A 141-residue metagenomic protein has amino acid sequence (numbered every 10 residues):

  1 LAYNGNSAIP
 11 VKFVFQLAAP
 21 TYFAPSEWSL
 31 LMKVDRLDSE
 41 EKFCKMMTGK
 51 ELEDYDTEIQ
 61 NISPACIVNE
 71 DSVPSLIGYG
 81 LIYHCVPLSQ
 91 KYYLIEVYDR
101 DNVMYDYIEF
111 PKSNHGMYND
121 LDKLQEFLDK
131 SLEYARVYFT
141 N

Functional and structural regions predicted by a protein language model:
L1-M32: Primarily recognizes the serine-hydrolase "nucleophile elbow" in alpha/beta-hydrolase and SGNH/GDSL folds
P25-I67: Mobile cap/lid helix-loop segments that gate and shape the active-site cleft of serine hydrolases
D71, L76-Y79: Short beta-strand/loop motif that positions the catalytic acidic residue of the alpha/beta-hydrolase fold
H84-Y93, F127: Conserved alpha/beta-hydrolase "acid-adjacent" motif
Q90-M104: Conserved loop-alpha-helix segment in the C-terminal half of the alpha/beta-hydrolase fold that carries the catalytic
Y107-S113: Short glycine-rich catalytic loops that host catalytic nucleophiles or stabilize transition states across multiple
S113-L124: Catalytic histidine-centered segment of alpha/beta-hydrolase-like enzymes
K123-N141: Catalytic active-site module of serine/aspartate enzymes centered on a nucleophile-bearing elbow/loop
